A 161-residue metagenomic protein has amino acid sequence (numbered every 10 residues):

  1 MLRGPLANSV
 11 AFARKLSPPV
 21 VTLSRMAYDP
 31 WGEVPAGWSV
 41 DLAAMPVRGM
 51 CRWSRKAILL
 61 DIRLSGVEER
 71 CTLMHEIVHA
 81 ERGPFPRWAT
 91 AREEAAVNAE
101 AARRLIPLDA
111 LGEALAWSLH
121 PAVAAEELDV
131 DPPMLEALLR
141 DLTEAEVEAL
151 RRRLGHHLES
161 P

Functional and structural regions predicted by a protein language model:
M1-P161: Active-site hotspot residues in diverse enzymes, especially metal/ion-binding acidic/histidine motifs
